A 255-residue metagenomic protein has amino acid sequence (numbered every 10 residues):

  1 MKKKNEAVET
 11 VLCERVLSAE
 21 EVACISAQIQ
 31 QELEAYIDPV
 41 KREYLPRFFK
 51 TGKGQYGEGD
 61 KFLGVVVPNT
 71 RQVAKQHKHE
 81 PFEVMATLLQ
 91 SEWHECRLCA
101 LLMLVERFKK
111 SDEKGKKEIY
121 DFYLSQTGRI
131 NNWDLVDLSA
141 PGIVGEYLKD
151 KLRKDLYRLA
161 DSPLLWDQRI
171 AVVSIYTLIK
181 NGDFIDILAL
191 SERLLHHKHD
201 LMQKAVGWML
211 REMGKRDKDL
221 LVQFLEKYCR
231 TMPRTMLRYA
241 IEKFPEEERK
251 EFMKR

Functional and structural regions predicted by a protein language model:
K2-R255: Alpha-helical scaffold domains
